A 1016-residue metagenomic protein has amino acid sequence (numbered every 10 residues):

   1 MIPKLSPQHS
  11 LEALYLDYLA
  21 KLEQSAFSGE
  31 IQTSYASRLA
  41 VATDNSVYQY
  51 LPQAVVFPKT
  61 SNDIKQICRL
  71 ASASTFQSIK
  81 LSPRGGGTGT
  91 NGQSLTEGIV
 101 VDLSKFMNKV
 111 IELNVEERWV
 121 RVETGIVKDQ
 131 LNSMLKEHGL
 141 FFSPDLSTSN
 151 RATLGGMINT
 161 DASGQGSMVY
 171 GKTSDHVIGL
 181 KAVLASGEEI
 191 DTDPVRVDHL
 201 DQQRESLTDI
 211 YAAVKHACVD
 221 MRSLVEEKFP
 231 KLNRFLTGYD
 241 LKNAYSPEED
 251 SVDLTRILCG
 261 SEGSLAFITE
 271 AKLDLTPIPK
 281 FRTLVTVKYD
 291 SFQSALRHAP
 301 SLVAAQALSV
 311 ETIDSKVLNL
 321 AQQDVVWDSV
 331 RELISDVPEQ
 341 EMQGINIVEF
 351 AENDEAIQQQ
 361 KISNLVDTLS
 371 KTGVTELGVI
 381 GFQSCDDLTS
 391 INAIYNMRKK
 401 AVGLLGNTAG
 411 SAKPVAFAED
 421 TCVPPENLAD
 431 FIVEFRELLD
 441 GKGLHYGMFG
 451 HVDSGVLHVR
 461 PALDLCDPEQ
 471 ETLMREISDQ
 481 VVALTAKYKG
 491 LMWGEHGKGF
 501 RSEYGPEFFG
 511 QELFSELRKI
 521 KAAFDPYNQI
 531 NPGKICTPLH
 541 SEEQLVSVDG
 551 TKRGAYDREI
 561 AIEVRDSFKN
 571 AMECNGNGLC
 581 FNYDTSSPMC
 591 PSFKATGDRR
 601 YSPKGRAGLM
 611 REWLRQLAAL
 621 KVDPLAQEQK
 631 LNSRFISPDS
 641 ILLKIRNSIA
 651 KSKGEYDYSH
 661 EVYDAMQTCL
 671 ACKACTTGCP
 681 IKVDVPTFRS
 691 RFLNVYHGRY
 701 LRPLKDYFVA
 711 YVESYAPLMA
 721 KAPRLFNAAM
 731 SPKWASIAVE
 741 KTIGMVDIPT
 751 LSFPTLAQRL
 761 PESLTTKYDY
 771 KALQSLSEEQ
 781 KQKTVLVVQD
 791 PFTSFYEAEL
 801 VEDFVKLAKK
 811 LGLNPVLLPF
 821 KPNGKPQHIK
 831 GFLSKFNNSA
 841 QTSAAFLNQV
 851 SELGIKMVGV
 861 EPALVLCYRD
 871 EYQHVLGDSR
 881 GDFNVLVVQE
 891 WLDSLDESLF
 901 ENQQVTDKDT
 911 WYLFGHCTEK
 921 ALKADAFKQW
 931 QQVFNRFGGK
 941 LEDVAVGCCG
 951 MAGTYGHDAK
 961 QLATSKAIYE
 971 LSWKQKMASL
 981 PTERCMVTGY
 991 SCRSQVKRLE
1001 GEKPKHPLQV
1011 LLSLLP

Functional and structural regions predicted by a protein language model:
M1-S72, G86-R118, Y170, S264 (+4 more regions): N-terminal flexible segment immediately upstream of the FAD-binding catalytic core in FAD-dependent oxidoreductases
I2-L5, Q203-Y245, I520, F524-P591 (+3 more regions): Flexible inter-domain linker/hinge segments
L22-E23, A40, S46-Q77, L81 (+8 more regions): N-terminal glycine-rich flavin-associated loop
S46, M157-N159, S167-Y170, V177-M397 (+3 more regions): C-terminal substrate-binding/cap subdomain adjacent to the FAD-binding core in PCMH-type and related FAD-linked
T88-T90, T148-G155, T237-A244, E311-D328 (+16 more regions): A glycine-rich phosphate-binding loop feature that marks nucleotide/adenosyl-phosphate handling sites
A271, V303-A412, G450, A595-T596 (+6 more regions): Terminal amphipathic helices with adjacent charged low-complexity linkers/tails
D525, P532, P686-P1016: Iron-sulfur cluster-binding electron-transfer modules in prokaryotic oxidoreductases
E542, V546-N577, F581-M719, N837-S843 (+6 more regions): Ferredoxin-type iron-sulfur electron-transfer modules in oxidoreductases and energy-metabolism complexes
